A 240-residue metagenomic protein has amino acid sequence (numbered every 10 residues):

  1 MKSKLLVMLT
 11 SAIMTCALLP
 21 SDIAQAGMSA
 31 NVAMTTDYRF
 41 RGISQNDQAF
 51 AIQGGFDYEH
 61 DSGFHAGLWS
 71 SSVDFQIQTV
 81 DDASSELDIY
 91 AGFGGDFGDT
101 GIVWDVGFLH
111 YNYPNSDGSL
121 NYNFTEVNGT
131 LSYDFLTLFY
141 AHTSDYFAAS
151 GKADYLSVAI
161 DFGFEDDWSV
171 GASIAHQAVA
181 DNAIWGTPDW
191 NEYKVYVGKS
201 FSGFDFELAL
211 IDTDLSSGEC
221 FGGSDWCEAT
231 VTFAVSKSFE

Functional and structural regions predicted by a protein language model:
K2-V7, D22-E240: Outer-membrane beta-barrel proteins
T15-I23: C-terminal segment of classical bacterial N-terminal signal peptides
